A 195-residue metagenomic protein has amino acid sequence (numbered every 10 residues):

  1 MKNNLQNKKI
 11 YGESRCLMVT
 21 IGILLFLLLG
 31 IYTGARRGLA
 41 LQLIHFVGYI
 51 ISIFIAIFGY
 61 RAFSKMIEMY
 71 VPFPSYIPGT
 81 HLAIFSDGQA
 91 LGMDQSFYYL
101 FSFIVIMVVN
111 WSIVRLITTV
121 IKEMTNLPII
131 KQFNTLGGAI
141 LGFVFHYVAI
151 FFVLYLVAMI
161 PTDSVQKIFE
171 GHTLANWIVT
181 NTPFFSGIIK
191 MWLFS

Functional and structural regions predicted by a protein language model:
M1-L17: N-terminal amphipathic/basic-hydrophobic helices that include classical n-h-c signal peptides and signal-anchor
G12-S195: Alpha-helical transmembrane segments and their juxtamembrane interface "caps" in small multi-pass membrane proteins
